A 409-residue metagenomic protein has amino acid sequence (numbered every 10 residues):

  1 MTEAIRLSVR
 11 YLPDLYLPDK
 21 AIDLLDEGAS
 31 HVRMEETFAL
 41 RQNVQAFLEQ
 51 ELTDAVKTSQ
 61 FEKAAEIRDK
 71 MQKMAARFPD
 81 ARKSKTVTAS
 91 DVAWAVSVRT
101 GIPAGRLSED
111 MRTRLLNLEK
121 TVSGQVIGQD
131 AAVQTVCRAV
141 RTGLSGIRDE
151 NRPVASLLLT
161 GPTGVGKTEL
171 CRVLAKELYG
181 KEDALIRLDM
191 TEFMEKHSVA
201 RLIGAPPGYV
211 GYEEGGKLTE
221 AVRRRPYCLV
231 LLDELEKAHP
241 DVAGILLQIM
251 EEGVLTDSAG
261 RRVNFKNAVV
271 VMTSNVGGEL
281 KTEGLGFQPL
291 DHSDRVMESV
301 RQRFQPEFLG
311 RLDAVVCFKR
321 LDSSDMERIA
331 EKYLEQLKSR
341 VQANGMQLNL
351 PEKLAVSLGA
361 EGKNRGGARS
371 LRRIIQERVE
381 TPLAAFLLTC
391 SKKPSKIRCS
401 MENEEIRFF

Functional and structural regions predicted by a protein language model:
M1-F409: AAA+ P-loop NTPase nucleotide-binding core of proteostasis motors
